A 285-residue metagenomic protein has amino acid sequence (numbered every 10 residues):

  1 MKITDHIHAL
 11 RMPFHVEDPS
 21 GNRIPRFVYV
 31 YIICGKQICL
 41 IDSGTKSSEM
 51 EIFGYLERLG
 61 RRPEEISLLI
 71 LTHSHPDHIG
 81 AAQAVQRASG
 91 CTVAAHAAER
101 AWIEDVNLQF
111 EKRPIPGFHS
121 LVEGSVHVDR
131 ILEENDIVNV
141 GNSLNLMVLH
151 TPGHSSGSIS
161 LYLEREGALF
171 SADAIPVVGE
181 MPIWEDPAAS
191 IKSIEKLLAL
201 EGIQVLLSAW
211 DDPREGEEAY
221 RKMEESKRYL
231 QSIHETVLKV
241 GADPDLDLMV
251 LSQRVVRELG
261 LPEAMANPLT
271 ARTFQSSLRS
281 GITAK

Functional and structural regions predicted by a protein language model:
M1-L59, I159-D173: Conserved beta-strand hairpin/beta-sheet module of binuclear metal-dependent hydrolase folds, prominently
I32-I33, N135-L163: Core dinuclear metal-dependent hydrolase active-site scaffold
I41-G44, I66-S74, V93-A97, H150-G153 (+2 more regions): Active-site neighborhood of phospho(di)ester-bond hydrolases with catalytic His/Asp-centered motifs
T45-M50, E57-V138: Active-site HxH/HxHxD metal-binding segment of metal-dependent hydrolases
K46-S48, S74-I79, R100-I103, S156-S158 (+2 more regions): Active-site environment of divalent metal-dependent phosphoester hydrolases
A88, A189-L246: Divalent-metal (often Zn2+) His-rich catalytic cores of metallo-beta-lactamase-fold enzymes
Q109-P114, A188, E224-E225: Short, hinge-like loop/turn segments at secondary-structure boundaries
K239-K285: C-terminal regulatory/interaction regions
